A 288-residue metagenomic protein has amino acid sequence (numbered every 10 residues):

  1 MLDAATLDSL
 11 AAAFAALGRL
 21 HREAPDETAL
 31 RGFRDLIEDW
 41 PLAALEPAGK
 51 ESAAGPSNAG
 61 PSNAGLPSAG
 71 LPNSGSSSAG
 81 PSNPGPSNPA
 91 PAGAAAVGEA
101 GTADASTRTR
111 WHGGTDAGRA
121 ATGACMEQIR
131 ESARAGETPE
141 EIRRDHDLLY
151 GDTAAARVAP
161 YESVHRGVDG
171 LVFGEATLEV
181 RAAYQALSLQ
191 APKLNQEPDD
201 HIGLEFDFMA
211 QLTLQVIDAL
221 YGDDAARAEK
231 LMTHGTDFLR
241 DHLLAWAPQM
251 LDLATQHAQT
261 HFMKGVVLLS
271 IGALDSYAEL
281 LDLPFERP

Functional and structural regions predicted by a protein language model:
M1-P56, P91, A96-P288: Surface/interface-facing alpha-helical segments and adjacent flexible terminal/loop regions used for partner/assembly
